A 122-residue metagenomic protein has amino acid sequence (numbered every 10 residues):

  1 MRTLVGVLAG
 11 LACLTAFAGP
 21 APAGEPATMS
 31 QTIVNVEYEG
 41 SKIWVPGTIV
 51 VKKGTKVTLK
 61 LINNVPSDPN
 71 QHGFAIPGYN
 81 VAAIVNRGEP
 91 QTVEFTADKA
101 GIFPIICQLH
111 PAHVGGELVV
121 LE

Functional and structural regions predicted by a protein language model:
G6-A16: Bacterial N-terminal signal peptides
F17-A23: Sec/Tat signal peptide C-region and signal peptidase I cleavage site
G24-T28, V85-E122: Extracellular/periplasmic metallocenter environments
E25-K56: N-terminal edge beta-strand
N35, T55, L61-V65, I76-N80 (+3 more regions): A mature extracytoplasmic/lumenal domain signature
P46-I49, N80-I84, V93-E94: Beta-strand-rich interaction surfaces with strong enrichment in secreted/lumenal proteins
G47, T55, N70, E89 (+1 more regions): Residues that flank catalytic or metal-binding motifs in active/ligand-binding sites
N64-E89, E117: Histidine- and aromatic-enriched segments that form or immediately flank copper-ligand environments
